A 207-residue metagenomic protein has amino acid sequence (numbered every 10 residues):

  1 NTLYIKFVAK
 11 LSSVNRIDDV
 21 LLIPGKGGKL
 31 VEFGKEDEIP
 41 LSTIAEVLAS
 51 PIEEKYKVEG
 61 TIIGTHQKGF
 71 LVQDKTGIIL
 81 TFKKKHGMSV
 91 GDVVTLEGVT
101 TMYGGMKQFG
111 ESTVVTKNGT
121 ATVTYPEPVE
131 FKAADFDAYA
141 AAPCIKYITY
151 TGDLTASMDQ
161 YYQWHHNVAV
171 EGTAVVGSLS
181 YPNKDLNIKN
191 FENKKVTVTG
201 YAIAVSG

Functional and structural regions predicted by a protein language model:
T2-A9, V20: Extracellular beta-strand-rich recognition modules
L11-V14, P24-G207: OB-fold single-stranded nucleic acid-binding module
